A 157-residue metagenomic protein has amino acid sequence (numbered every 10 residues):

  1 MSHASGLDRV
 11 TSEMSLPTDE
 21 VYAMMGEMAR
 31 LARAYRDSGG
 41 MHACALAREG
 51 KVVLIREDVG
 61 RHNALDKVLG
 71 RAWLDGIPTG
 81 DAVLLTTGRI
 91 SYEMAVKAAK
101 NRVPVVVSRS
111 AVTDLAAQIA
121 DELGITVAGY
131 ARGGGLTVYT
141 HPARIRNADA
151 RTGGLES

Functional and structural regions predicted by a protein language model:
M1-A43, E49, L54: Intrinsically disordered, low-complexity regions enriched in acidic/Ser/Thr/Pro/Gln residues
L7, D81, G154-L155: Intrinsically disordered, low-complexity regions
L31-I77, V83-L84: Histidine/lysine/aspartate-rich catalytic loop segments that bind and position anionic ligands
R61-A150: Feature captures the catalytic cores and cofactor-binding loops of soluble hydro-lyases/lyases that act on carboxylate
D149-S157: Short, basic, low-complexity termini and linkers enriched in Ser/Thr/Gly/Pro that act as targeting/leader peptides
